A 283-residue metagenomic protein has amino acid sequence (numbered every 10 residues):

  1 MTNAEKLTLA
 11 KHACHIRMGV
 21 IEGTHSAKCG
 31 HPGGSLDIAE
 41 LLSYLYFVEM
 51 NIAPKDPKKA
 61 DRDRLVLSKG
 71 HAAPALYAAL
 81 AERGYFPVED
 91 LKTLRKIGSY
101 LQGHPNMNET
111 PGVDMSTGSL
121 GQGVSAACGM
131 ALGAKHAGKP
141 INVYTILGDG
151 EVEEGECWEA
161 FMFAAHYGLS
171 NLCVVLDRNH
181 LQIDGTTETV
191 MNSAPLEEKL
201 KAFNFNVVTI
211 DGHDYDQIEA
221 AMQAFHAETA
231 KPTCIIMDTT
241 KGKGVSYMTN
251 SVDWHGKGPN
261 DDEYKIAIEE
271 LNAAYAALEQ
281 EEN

Functional and structural regions predicted by a protein language model:
M1-I16: N-terminal hydrophobic or amphipathic helices/low-complexity stretches enriched in small/hydrophobic/Pro/Gly
M1-T2, N51-A60, E279, N283: Nucleotide/pyrophosphate-binding catalytic subdomain
A13-C29, D177-N179: N-terminal capping segment at the start of a domain
V20-G23, S35-H166: Cofactor-binding active-site loop characterized by glycine-rich and histidine/acidic residues
H71-A72, L76, N179-H180, D214 (+1 more regions): Glycine-rich beta-alpha junction loops
Y77-A79, N106, E156-W158, D184-E188 (+2 more regions): Short acidic, glycine/serine/threonine-rich loops at helix termini
G112, S116-A227: Thiamine diphosphate
F205, Y215-N283: Glycine/aspartate-rich loop-and-adjacent alpha/beta segment that forms the canonical ThDP
